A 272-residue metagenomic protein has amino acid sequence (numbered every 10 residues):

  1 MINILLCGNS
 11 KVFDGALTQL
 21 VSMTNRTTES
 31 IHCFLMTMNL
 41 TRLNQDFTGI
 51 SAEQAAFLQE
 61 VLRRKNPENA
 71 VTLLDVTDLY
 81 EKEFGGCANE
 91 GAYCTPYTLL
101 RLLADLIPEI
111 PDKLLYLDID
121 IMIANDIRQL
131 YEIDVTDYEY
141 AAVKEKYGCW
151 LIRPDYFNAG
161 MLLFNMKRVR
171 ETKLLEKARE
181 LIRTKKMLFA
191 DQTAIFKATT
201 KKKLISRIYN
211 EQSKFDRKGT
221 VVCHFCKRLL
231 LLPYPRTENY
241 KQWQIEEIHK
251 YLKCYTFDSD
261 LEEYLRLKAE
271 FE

Functional and structural regions predicted by a protein language model:
M1-K11, L17-T18, T27-E29, M166-E272: A glycosyltransferase accessory/donor-loop signature
N3-L5, H32-F34, T72, L115: A structural signal for isolated positions on well-ordered beta-strands in alpha/beta enzyme cores
N25-H32, Q59-T72, T199-K203: Structural alpha-beta junctions
H32-N39, A142: Short internal beta-strands
T41, D46-L106: Active-site-proximal specificity loops/subdomain of glycosyltransferases
V76-G85, G148-C149, N210-F215, L231: A short acidic, often aromatic-flanked loop/helix-cap motif at beta-alpha or helix-coil junctions that lines enzyme
T77-L79, Y97-K144, P154, L163-F164: GT-A fold catalytic core of metal-dependent nucleotide-sugar glycosyltransferases, centered on the diacidic
I127-T184, Q192: Conserved catalytic core of nucleotide-sugar-dependent glycosyltransferases
